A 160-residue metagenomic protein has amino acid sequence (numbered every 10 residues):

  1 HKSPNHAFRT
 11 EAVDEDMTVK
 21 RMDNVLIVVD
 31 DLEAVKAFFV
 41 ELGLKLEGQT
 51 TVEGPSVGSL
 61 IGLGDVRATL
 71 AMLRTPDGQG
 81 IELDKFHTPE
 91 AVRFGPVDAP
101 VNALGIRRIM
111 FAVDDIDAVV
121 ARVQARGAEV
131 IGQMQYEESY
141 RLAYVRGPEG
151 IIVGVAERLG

Functional and structural regions predicted by a protein language model:
H1-A7: Extreme N-terminal basic, low-complexity initiation segments that serve as generic localization/processing leaders
T10-A37, L42-T50, I106-V113, L159-G160: N-terminal beta-strand motif that seeds the catalytic metal site of vicinal oxygen chelate
R21-D30, T69-H87, F94-R122, R141-R146 (+1 more regions): Vicinal oxygen chelate
V28-G78, A118, A125, A143-R146: Core segments of cupin and vicinal oxygen chelate
G54, T88, E138, L159-G160: A short acidic/small-residue loop/turn micro-motif
G54-S59, E90-P96: A short, acidic/glycine-rich surface segment
L63-D65, M134-E137: Short loop/turn motifs at secondary-structure junctions and domain boundaries
